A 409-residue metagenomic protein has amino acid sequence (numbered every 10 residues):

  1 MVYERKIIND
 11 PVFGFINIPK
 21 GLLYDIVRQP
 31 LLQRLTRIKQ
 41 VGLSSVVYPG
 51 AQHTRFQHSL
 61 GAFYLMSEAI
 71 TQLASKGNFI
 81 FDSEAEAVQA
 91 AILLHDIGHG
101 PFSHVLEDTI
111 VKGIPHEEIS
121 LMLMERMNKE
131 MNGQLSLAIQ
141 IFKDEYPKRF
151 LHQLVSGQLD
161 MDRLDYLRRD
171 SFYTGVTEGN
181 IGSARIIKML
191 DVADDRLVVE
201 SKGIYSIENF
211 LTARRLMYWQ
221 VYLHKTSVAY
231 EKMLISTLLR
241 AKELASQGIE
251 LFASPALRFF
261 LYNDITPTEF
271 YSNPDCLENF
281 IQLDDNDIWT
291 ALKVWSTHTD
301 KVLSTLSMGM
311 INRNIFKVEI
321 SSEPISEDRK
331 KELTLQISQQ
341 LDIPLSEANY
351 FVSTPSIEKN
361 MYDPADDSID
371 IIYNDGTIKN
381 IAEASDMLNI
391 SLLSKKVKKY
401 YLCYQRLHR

Functional and structural regions predicted by a protein language model:
M1-A87, P101-E107, V111-R409: Histidine-centered, transition-metal-coordinating active-site segments
V88-L93: Short alpha-helical catalytic segment bearing the HExxH-like zincin motif of zinc-dependent metalloproteases
L94, G98-H99: Short active-site segment of divalent metal-dependent hydrolases/proteases that encodes the spacing between
